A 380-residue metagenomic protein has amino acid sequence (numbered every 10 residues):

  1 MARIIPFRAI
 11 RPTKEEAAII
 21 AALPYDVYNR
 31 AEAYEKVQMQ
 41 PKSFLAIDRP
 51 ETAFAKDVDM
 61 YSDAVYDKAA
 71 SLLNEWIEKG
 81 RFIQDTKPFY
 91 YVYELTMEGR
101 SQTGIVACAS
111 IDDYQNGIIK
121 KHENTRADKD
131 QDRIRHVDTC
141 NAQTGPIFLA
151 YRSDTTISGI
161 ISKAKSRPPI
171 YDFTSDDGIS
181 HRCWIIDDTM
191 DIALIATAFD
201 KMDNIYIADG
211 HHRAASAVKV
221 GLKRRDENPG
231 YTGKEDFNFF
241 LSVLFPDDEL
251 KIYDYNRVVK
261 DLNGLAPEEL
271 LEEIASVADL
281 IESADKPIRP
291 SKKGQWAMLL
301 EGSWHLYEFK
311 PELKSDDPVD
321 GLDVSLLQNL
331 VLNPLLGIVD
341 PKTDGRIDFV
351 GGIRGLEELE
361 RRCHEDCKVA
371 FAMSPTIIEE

Functional and structural regions predicted by a protein language model:
M1-E380: Surface-exposed, charge/polar-rich loops and edge strands
